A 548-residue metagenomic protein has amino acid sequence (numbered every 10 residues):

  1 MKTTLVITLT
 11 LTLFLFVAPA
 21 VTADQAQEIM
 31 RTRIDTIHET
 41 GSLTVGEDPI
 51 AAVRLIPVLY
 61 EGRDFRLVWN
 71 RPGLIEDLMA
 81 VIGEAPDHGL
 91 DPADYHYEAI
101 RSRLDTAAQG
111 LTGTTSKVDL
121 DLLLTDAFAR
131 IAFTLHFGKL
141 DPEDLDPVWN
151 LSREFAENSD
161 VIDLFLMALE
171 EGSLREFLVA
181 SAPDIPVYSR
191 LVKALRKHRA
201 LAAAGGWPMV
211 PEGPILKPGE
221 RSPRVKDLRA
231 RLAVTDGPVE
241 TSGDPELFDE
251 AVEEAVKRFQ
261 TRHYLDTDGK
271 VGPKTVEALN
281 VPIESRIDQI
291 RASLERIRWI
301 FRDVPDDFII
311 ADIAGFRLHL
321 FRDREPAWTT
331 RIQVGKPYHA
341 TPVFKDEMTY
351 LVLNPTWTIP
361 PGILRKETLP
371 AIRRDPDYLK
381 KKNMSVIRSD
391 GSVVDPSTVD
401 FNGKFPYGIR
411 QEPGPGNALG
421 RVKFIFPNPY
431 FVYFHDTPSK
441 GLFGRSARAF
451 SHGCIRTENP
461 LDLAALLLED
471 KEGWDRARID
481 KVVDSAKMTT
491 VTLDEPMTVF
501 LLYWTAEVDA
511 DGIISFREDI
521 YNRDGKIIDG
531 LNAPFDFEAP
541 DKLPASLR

Functional and structural regions predicted by a protein language model:
M1-L5: Positively charged n-region of N-terminal signal peptides that target proteins for export
I7-F16: Bacterial N-terminal signal peptides
A20-A51, L55-I56, L122, D126-R130 (+2 more regions): Well-ordered beta-sheet/strand-loop patches within structured domains
A23-N158, I162: Cationic-aromatic interfacial patches
